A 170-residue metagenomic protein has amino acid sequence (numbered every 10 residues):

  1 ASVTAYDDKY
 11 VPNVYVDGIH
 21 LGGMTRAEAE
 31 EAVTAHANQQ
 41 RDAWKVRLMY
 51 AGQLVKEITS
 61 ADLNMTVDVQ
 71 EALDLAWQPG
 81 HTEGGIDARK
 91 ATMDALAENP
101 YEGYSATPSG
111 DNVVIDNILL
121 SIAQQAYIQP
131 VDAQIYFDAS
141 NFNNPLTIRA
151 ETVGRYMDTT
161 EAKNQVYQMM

Functional and structural regions predicted by a protein language model:
A1-M170: Surface-exposed, secretory/extracytoplasmic low-complexity segments enriched in Ser/Thr/Asn/Gly/Pro
